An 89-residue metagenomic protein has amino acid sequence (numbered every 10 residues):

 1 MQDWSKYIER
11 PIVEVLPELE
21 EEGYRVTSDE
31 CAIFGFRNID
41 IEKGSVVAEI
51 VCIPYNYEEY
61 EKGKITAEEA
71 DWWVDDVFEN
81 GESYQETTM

Functional and structural regions predicted by a protein language model:
M1-Q2, Q85-M89: Short intrinsically disordered terminal tails
E18-L19: Amphipathic, non-transmembrane alpha-helical segments in extracytoplasmic/periplasmic proteins
G23-T87: Acidic, low-complexity, intrinsically disordered interaction modules
